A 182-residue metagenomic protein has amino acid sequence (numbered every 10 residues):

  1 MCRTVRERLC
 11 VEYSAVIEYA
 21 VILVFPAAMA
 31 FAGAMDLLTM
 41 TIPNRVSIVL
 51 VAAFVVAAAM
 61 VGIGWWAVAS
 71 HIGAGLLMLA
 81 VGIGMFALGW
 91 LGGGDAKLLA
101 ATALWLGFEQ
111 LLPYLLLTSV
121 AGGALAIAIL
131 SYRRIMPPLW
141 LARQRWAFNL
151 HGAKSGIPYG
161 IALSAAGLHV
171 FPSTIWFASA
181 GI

Functional and structural regions predicted by a protein language model:
C2-I182: A membrane-topology feature that recognizes alpha-helical transmembrane segments and their immediate juxtamembrane
